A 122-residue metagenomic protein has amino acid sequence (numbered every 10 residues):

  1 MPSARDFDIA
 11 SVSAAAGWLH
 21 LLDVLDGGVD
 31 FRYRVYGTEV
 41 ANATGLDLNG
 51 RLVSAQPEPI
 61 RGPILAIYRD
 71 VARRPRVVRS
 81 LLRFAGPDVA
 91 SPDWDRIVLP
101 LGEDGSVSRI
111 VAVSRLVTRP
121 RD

Functional and structural regions predicted by a protein language model:
P2-D122: Sensory/regulatory domains in signal-transduction proteins
